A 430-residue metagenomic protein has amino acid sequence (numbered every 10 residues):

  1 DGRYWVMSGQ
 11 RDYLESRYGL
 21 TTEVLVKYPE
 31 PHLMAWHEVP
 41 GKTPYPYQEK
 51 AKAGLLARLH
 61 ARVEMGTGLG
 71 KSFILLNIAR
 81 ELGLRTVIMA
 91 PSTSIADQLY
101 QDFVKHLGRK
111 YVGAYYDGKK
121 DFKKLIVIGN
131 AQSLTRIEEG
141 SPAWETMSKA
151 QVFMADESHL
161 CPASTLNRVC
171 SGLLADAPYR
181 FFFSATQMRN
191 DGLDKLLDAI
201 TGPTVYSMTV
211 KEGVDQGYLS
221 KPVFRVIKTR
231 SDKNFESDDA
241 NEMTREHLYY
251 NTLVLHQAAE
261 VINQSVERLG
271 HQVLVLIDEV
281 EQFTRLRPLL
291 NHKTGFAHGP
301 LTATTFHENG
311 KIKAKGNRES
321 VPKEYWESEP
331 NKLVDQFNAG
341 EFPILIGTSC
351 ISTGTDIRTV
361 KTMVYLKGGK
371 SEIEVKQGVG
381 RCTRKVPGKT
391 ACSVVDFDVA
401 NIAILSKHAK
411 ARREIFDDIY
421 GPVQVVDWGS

Functional and structural regions predicted by a protein language model:
R58-A79, I346: Walker A/P-loop
S72-K105, R189, E279-E281: Conserved Walker A/P-loop ATP-binding site and its immediately adjacent core in helicase/helicase-like ATPase domains
R85-I95, E246-L289, F416: Conserved strand-helix element at the start of the C-terminal RecA-like helicase core
D97, Y111-F122, S141, L274-L276 (+2 more regions): Conserved helicase ATPase core of P-loop NTP-dependent helicases/translocases
V152, H159-V223, F416: Post-DEXD/H (motif II) to motif III coupling segment of the RecA-like Helicase ATP-binding lobe
Q187, T362, K370-V394: Conserved SF2 helicase motif VI
M208-V273: Conserved interdomain linker/interface between the two RecA-like ATPase lobes of SF2 helicase motors
R381-R413: Conserved segment of the helicase C-terminal RecA-like domain
